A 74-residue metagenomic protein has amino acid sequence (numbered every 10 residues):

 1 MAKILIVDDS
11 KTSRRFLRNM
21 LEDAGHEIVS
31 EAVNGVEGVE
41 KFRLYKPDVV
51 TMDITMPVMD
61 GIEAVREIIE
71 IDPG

Functional and structural regions predicted by a protein language model:
M1-K3: Non-catalytic signal-transmission and effector/linker regions of two-component phosphorelay proteins
V7-D8, A32, V50: Conserved sequence signature across two-component system core domains
K11-S30: Two-component/phosphorelay signaling modules centered on CheY-like receiver
N34-E37, D60-E63: Acidic catalytic/metal-coordinating carboxylates
Y45-T51: Active-site beta3 strand of CheY-like receiver
M56: Receiver (REC) domain active-site loop signature in two-component systems and cognate sites in sensor histidine kinases
